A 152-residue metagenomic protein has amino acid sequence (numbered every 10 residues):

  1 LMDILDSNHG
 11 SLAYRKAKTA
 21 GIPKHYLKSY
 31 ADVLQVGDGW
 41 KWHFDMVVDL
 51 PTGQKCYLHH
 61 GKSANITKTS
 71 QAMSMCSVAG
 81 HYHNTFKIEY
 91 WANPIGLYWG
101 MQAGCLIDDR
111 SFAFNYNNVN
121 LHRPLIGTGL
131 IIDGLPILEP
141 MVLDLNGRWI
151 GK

Functional and structural regions predicted by a protein language model:
L1-L34: Core catalytic region of metal-dependent phosphoesterases/phosphodiesterases, especially metallo-beta-lactamase-like
D3-N8, W42-H43, E139-L143: Acidic carboxylate-rich catalytic motifs and surrounding loops in phosphoryl-/glycosyl-chemistry enzymes
Y14-R15, V48-T52, S111-F112: Short, solvent-exposed polar/charged micro-motifs at secondary-structure junctions
K18, D38-W40, E89-P94: A broad, low-specificity signal for short, low-complexity segments enriched in glycine/proline and polar/charged
G21-K55: Metallo-beta-lactamase
W42-P51, W91-N93, I131, I150-K152: Short secondary-structure transition/capping segments
G53-L143: Conserved beta-sheet core of the metallophosphoesterase superfamily
V142-K152: C-terminal/domain-terminus segments
